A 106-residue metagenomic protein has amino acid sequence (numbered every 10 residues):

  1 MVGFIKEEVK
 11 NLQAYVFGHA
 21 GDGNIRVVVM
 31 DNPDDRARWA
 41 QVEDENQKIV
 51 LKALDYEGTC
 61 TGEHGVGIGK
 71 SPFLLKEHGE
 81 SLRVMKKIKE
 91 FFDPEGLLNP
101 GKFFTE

Functional and structural regions predicted by a protein language model:
M1-E106: Conserved glycine-rich FAD pyrophosphate-binding loop
